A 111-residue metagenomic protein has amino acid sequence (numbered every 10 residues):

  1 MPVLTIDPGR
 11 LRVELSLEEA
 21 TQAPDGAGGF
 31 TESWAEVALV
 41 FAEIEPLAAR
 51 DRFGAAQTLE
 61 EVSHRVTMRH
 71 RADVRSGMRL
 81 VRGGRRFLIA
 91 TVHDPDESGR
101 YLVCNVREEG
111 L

Functional and structural regions predicted by a protein language model:
M1, I6, V13-E18: Polar/acidic, low-complexity leader/linker segments enriched in S/T/G and N/D
V3-G9, A23-P24, G29-L111: Short, conserved turn/kink motifs that form compact alpha/beta structural patches or helix kinks used as
